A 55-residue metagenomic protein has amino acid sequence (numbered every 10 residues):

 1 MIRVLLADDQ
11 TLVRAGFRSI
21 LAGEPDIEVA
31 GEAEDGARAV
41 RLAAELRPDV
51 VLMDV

Functional and structural regions predicted by a protein language model:
M1-R3: Non-catalytic signal-transmission and effector/linker regions of two-component phosphorelay proteins
A7, A30-A33: Structural motif
D8, D54-V55: Active-site residues of response regulator receiver
T11-A30: Two-component/phosphorelay signaling modules centered on CheY-like receiver
E32-V50: Acidic, metal-coordinating helix/loop segments flanking the phosphotransfer/catalytic sites of two-component signaling
